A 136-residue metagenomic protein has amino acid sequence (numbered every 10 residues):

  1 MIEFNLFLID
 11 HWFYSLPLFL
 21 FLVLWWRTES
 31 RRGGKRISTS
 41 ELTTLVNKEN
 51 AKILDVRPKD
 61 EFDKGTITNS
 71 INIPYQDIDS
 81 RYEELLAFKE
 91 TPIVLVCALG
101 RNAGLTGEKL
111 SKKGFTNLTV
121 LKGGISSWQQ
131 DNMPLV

Functional and structural regions predicted by a protein language model:
M1-T39, A51, K59-P92, N102-V136: Rhodanese-like catalytic fold shared by cysteine-dependent sulfurtransferases and DSP/PTP-type phosphatases
S40-K48: A short beta-strand-turn-helix
